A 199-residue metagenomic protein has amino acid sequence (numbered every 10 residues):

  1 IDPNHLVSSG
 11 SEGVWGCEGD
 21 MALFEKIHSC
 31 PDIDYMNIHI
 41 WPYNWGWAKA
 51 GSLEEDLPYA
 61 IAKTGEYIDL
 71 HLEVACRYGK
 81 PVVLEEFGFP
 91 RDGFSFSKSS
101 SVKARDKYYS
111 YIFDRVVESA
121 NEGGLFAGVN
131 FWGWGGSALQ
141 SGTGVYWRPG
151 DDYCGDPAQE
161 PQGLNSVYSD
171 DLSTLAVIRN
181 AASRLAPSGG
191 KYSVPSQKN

Functional and structural regions predicted by a protein language model:
D2-S95: Glycoside hydrolase catalytic-domain groove-lining segments
H28-D32, F94-N199: Aromatic-rich peripheral "rim/lid" segments of glycoside hydrolase catalytic domains that contact and position glycan
